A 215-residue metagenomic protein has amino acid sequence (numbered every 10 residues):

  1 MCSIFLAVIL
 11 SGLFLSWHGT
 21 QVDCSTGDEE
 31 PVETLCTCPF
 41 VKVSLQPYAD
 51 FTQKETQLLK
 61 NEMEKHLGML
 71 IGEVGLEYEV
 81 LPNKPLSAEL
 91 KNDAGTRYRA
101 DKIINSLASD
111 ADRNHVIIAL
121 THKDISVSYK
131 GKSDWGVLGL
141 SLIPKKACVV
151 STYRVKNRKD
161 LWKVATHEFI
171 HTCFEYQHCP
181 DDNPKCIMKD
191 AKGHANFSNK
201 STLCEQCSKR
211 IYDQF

Functional and structural regions predicted by a protein language model:
M1-F5: Bacterial N-terminal signal peptides that target proteins for export
I9-E29: Bacterial Sec-dependent signal peptides at the C-terminal "C-region" and cleavage site
V22, T34-C36, T202-E205: Extracellular secreted precursors and ectodomains with disulfide-bonded cysteine-rich loops/domains
G27-C38: Short boundary motifs at domain starts and secondary-structure transition points
C36-K54: Fold-level signature of zinc-dependent metallopeptidase catalytic domains
Q57-V164: Metzincin-family zinc-dependent endopeptidase catalytic domain
W135-D160, Y176-F215: Metalloprotease/metallohydrolase-associated module, dominated by Zn2+-dependent proteases
V164-Y176: Catalytic glutamate of the conserved HExxH
